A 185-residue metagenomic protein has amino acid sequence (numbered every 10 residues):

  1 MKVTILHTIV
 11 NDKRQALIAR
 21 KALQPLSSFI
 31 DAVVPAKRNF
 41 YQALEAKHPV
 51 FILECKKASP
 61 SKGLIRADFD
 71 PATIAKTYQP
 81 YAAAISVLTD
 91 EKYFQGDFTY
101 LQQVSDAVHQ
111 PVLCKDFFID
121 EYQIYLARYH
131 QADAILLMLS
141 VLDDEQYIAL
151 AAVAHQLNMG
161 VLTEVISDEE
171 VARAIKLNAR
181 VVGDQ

Functional and structural regions predicted by a protein language model:
M1-V112, I119, N158-V181: Conserved N-terminal beta1-alpha1 strand-loop-helix module at the mouth
L113-Q185: Histidine/lysine/aspartate-rich catalytic loop segments that bind and position anionic ligands
